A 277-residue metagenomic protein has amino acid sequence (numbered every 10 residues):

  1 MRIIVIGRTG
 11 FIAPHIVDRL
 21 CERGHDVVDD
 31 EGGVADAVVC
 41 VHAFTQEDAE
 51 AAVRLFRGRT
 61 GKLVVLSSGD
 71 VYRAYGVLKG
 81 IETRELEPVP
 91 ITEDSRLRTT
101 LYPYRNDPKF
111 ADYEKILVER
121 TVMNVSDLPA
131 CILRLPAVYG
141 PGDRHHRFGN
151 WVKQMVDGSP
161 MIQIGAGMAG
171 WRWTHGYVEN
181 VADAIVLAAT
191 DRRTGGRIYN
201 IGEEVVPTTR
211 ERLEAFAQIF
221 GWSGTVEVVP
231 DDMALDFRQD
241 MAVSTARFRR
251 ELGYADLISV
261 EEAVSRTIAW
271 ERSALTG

Functional and structural regions predicted by a protein language model:
R2-H25: N-terminal Rossmann NAD(P)H-binding glycine-rich loop of SDR-like oxidoreductase domains
A51-I116, M123, C131: Conserved Rossmann-fold NAD(P)-dependent oxidoreductase catalytic core, especially the SDR/UDP-sugar
V118-G142: Conserved beta-loop-beta element that borders a ligand/cofactor-binding pocket
G142, G170-E179, I198-I219, I258 (+1 more regions): Substrate-binding strand-loop-helix patch in Rossmann-like NAD(P)-dependent oxidoreductase/epimerase domains
Q154-G176: A conserved pocket-lining segment of Rossmann-fold NAD(P)-dependent short-chain dehydrogenase/reductase
V178, D232-A255: Conserved C-terminal active-site "lid" loop/helix of NAD(P)H-dependent oxidoreductases that clamps the redox cofactor
A184-A234: Mid/C-terminal beta-alpha module of Rossmann-like enzyme folds, strongest in SDR-family dehydrogenases/epimerases
S259-G277: Amphipathic terminal alpha-helices
